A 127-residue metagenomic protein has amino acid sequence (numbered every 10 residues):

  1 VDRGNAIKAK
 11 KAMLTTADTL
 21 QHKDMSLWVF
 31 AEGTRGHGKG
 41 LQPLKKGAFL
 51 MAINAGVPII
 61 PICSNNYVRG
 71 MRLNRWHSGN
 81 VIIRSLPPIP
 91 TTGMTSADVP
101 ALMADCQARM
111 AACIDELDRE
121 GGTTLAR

Functional and structural regions predicted by a protein language model:
V1-H22: Membrane-interfacial amphipathic helices and adjacent loop/beta segments that form the lipid-substrate binding surface
A12-T16, L41, R109: A ubiquitous structural signal for well-ordered alpha-helices
T19, A101-R127: Membrane-interfacial terminal anchoring regions of lipid-handling membrane enzymes
Q21-W28, T34-D105: A cross-family acyltransferase "interaction/gating" segment
